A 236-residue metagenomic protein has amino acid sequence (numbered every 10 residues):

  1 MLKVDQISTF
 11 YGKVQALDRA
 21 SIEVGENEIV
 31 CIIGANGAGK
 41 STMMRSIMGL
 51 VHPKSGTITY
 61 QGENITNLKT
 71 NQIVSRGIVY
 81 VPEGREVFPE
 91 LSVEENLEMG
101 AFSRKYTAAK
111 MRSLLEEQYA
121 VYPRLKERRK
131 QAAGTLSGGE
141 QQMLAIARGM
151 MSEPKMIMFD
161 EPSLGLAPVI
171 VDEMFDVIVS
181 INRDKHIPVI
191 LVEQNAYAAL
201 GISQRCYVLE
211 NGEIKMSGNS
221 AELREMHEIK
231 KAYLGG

Functional and structural regions predicted by a protein language model:
G12, V30, V93-K110, V121-P123 (+2 more regions): ABC-type ATPase nucleotide-binding domains, specifically the catalytic core motifs of the NBD
I33-A35: The feature captures the beta-strand-to-loop junction immediately N-terminal to the Walker
M48: Helix-to-loop junction immediately C-terminal to a conserved catalytic motif
G56-N64, R76, K110-L115, G218: Conserved ABC transporter NBD signature motif
L91, L136, G149-M150: ABC ATPase signature
M151-K155: A short, proline-enriched helix->beta-strand linker immediately N-terminal to the Walker B motif in ABC-type P-loop
D172-H186: Helical segment within the ABC ATPase nucleotide-binding domain
